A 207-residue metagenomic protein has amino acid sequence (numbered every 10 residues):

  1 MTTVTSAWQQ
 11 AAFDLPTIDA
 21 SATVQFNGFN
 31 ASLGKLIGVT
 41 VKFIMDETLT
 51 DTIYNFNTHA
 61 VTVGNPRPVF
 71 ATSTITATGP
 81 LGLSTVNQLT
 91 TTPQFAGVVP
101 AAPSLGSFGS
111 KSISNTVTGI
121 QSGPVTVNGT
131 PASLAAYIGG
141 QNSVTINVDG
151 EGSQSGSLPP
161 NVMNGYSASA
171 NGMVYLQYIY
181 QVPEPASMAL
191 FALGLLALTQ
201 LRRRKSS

Functional and structural regions predicted by a protein language model:
M1-A60, A168-V174, Y178-Q181: N-terminal segment immediately downstream of the Sec signal-peptide cleavage site in secreted/extracellular proteins
T5, A31-I37, V63-V69, S107-I113 (+3 more regions): Solvent-exposed loop and beta-edge segments used for protein-protein assembly and interaction
N30, F43-N55, V69-L81, Q121 (+3 more regions): Beta-strand elements of well-folded, non-transmembrane domains
V61-T62, G82-V86, Q154-S169: Beta-sandwich strand segments
G64-P124: Beta-strand-rich interaction/scaffold domains
A102-V162: Cysteine-clustered segments with highest specificity for TGF-beta superfamily mature ligands
E184-L201: A short, hydrophobic C-terminal helix/tail in secreted or cell-surface proteins
R204-S207: Short, charged juxtamembrane terminal tails flanking transmembrane helices
